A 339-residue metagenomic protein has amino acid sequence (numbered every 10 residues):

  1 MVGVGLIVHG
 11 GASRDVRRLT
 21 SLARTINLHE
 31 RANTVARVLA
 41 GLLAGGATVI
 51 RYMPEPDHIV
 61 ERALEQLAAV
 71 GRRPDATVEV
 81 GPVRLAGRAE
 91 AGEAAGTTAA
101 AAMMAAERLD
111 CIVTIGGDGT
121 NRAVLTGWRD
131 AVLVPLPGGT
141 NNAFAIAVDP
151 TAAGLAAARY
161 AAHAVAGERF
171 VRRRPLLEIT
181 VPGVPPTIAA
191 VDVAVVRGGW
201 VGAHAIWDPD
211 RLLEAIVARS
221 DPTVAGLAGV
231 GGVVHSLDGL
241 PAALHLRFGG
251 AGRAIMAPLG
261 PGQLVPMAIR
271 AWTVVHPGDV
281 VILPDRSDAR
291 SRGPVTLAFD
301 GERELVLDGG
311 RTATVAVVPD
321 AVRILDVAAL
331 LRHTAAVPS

Functional and structural regions predicted by a protein language model:
M1-C111, T126: ATP/NTP phosphate-donor binding region
V2, L6-I7, A12-R14, T25-I26 (+2 more regions): Active-site histidine-anchored catalytic micro-motif
G3-G11, Y52, R253-S339: ATP/nucleoside-binding phosphotransfer catalytic cores, i.e., glycine-rich phosphate-binding loops
R14-S21, R62-L64, I146, A205-I206 (+2 more regions): Short, glycine/acidic-enriched capping/hinge loops at junctions between secondary-structure elements
S21-A23, L67-A69, W128-R129, A194-V196 (+3 more regions): Short, solvent-exposed amphipathic alpha-helical segments in soluble enzyme and RNA/protein-processing domains
G41, A68-V70, G232, A242-G249 (+3 more regions): Intrinsically disordered, low-complexity regulatory regions in eukaryotic proteins
E55, G117, G198: Flexible loop residues that form catalytic and substrate-binding hotspots at small-molecule/glycan-binding clefts
G127, G139-R253: Catalytic core of DAGKc-family lipid kinases
